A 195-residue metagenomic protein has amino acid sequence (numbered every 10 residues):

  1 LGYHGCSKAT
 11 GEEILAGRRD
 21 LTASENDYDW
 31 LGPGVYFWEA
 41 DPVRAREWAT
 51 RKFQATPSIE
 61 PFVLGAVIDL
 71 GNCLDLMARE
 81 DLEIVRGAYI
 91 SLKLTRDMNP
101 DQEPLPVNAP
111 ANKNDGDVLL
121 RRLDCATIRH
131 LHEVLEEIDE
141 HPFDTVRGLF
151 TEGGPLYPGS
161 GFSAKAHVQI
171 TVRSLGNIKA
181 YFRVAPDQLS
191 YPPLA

Functional and structural regions predicted by a protein language model:
L1, G32-V35, P61: Short, surface-exposed beta-edge/turn micro-motifs
L1-G5, E12, A16, V63-A195: Active-site and NAD+-binding cores of ADP-ribose-processing enzymes
G5-S7, E39: Pocket-edge structural micro-motifs
K8-D29: Short aromatic-glycine-(Arg/Gly/Cys) micro-motifs in beta-strand/loop hairpins
G17, S24, P33-G34, W38 (+1 more regions): Surface-exposed loop/turn and secondary-structure junction residues enriched for glycine/proline
N26-D29, A55-P57, P158-F162: A general structural signal for short secondary-structure junctions and capping/turn motifs
N26-K52: Extended catalytic/binding region for NAD+/ADP-ribose chemistry, centered on the ART fold
K52-V63: Cytochrome P450 catalytic domain signature, combining two hallmark sequence patches
